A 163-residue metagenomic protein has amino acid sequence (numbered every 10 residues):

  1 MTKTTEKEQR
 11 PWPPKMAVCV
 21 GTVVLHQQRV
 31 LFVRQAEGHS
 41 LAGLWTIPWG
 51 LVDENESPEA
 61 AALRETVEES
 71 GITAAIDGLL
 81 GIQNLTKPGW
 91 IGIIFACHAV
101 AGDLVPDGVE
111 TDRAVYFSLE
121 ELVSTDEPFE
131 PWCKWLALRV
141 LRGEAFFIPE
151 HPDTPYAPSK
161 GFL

Functional and structural regions predicted by a protein language model:
M1-G21: Acidic, metal-coordinating catalytic segment for phosphate/diphosphate chemistry, firing primarily on the Nudix
T22, L79, F95-C97: A structural signal for short, well-ordered beta-strand segments
H26: A cytosolic small-molecule/anion-sensing beta-strand core signal
R29-E68: Conserved Nudix-box catalytic region and its N-terminal flanking loop in Nudix hydrolases and closely related
T46, A75, I94-A96: Conserved beta-strand segments that form the floor/walls of ligand-binding pockets within enzyme and binding domains
T73-L80: A short coil-to-beta-strand element that immediately follows conserved catalytic motifs
N84-V105, V115, L119-E121, C133-V140: Active-site-adjacent beta-strand/loop module that shapes the phosphate/pyrophosphate-binding cleft
E110-L163: Nudix hydrolase/Nudix homology domain
